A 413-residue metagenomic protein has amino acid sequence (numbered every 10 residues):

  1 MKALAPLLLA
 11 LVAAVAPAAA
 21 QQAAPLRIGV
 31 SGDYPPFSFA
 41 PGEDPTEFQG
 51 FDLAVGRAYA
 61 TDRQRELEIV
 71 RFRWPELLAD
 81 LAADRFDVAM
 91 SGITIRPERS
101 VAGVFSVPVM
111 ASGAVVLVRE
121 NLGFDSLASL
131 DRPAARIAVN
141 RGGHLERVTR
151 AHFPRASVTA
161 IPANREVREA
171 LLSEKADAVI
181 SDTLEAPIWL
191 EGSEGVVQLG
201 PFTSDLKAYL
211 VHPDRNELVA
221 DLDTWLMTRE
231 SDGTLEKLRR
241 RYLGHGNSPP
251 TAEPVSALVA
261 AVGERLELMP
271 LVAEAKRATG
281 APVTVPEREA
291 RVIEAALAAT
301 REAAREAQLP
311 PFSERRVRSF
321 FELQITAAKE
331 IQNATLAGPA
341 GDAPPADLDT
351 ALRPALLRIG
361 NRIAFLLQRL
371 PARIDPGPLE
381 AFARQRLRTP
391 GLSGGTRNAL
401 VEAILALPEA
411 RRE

Functional and structural regions predicted by a protein language model:
A5-A14: Bacterial N-terminal signal peptides
Q21-G92, V101, A160, A296 (+1 more regions): Extracytoplasmic small-molecule ligand-binding "clamshell" domains of the periplasmic binding protein/Venus flytrap
G32, M110-N121, T183-R229, H245-T251: Periplasmic-binding protein-like
Y59, L81-A82, L130, A170-L172 (+1 more regions): Hydrophobic residues within well-ordered alpha-helices
E66, H144-T159, V197-P201, L226-A252 (+1 more regions): Ligand-binding clefts/hinges and TM-proximal coupling segments of bilobed small-molecule sensing domains
P75-A79, S91-V101, V148-A151, L172-T203: A ligand-binding cleft/hinge motif common to bilobed small-molecule-binding domains
V107, V118-R136: Flexible hinge/capping segments at coil-to-helix
R369-E413: Glycine-rich, aromatic-bearing surface loops/beta-hairpins
